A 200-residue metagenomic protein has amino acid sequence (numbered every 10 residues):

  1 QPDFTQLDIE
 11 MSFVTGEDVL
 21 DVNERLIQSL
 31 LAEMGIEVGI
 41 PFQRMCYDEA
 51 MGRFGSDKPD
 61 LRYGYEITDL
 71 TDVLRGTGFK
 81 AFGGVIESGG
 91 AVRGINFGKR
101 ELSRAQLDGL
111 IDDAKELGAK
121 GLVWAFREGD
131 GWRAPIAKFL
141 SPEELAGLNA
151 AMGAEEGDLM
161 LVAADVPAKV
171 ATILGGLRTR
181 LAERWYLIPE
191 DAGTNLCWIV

Functional and structural regions predicted by a protein language model:
Q1-V200: Class II aminoacyl-tRNA synthetase catalytic cores and aaRS-like
